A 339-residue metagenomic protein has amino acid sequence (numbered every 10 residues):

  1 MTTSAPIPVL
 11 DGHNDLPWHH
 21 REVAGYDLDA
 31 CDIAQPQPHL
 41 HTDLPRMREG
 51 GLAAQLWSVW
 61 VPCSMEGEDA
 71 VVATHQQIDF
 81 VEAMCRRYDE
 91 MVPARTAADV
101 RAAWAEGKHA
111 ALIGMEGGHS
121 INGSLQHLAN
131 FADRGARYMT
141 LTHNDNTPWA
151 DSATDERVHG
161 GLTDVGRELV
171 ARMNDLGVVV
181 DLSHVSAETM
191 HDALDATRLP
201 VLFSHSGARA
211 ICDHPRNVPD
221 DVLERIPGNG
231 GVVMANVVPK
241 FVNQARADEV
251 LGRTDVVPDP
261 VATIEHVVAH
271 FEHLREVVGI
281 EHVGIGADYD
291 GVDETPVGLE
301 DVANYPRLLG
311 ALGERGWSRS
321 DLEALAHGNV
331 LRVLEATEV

Functional and structural regions predicted by a protein language model:
M1-H159, D213-V339: N-terminal hydrophobic targeting/anchoring segments and the immediately downstream early-domain regions of hydrolases
S120-N122, D133-R216: Divalent metal-binding pocket/active-site signature
